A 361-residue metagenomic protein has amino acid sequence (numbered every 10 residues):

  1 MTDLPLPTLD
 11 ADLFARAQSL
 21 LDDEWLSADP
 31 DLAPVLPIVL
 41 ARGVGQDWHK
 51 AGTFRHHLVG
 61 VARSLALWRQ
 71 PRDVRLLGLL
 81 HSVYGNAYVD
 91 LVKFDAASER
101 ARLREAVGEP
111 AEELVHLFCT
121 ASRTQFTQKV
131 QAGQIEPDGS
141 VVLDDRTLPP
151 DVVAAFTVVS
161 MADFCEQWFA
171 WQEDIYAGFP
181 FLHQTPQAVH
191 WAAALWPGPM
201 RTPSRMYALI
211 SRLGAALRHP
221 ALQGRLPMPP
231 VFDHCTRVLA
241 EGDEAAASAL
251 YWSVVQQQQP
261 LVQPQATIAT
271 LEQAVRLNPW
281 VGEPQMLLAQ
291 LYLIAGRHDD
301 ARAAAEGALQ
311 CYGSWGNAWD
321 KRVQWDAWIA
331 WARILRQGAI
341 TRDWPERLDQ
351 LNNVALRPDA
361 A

Functional and structural regions predicted by a protein language model:
A41-W48, F54, V61-Q187, W280: Divalent metal-dependent catalytic cores for phosphoryl transfer on phosphate-bearing substrates
L239, Q273-A274, G307-A308: Canonical positions in the second alpha-helix
A246, V281, G313-W315: Residue-level recognition of tetratricopeptide repeat
Q257-Q258, Y292: Residue at a conserved register position within TPR or TPR-like alpha-solenoid repeats
P260-L261, A295: Structural motif corresponding to the intra-repeat A-B loop/turn of tetratricopeptide repeats
H298-G316: TPR/TPR-like (Sel1-like) alpha-helical repeat modules
